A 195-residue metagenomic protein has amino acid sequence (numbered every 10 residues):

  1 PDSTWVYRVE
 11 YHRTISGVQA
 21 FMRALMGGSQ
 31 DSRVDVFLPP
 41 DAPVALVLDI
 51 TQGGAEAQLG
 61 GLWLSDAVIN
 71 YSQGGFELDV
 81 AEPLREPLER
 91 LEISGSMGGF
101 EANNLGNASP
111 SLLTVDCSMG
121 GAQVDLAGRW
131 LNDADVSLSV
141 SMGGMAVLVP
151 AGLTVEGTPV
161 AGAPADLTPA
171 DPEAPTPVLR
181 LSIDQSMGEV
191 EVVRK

Functional and structural regions predicted by a protein language model:
P1-M26, L78-K195: Short, surface-exposed interaction patches in beta-rich subdomains that mediate adhesion/assembly near membranes
S29-R33: N-terminal post-signal-peptidase region of extra-cytosolic proteins
L38: Active-site-adjacent helix/loop segment of glycosyltransferases that harbors family-specific signature motifs
V44: Short beta-strand element(s) in the Bergerat
V47-E86: Right-handed parallel beta-helix
